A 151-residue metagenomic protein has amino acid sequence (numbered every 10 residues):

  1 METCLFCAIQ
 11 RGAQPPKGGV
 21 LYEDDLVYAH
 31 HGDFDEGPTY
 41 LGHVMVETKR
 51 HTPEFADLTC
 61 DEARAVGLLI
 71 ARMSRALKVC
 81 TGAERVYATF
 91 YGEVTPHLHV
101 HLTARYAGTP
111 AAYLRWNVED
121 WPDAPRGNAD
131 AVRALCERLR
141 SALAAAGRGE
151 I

Functional and structural regions predicted by a protein language model:
M1-I151: HIT superfamily nucleotide-processing domains
